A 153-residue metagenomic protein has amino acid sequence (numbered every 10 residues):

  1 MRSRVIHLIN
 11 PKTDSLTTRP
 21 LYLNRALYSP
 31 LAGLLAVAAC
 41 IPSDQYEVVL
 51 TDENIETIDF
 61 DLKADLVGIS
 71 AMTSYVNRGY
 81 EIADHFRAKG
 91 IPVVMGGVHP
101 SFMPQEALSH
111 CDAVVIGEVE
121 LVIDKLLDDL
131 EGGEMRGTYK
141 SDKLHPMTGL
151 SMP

Functional and structural regions predicted by a protein language model:
R2-P153: Acidic, low-complexity intrinsically disordered segments
